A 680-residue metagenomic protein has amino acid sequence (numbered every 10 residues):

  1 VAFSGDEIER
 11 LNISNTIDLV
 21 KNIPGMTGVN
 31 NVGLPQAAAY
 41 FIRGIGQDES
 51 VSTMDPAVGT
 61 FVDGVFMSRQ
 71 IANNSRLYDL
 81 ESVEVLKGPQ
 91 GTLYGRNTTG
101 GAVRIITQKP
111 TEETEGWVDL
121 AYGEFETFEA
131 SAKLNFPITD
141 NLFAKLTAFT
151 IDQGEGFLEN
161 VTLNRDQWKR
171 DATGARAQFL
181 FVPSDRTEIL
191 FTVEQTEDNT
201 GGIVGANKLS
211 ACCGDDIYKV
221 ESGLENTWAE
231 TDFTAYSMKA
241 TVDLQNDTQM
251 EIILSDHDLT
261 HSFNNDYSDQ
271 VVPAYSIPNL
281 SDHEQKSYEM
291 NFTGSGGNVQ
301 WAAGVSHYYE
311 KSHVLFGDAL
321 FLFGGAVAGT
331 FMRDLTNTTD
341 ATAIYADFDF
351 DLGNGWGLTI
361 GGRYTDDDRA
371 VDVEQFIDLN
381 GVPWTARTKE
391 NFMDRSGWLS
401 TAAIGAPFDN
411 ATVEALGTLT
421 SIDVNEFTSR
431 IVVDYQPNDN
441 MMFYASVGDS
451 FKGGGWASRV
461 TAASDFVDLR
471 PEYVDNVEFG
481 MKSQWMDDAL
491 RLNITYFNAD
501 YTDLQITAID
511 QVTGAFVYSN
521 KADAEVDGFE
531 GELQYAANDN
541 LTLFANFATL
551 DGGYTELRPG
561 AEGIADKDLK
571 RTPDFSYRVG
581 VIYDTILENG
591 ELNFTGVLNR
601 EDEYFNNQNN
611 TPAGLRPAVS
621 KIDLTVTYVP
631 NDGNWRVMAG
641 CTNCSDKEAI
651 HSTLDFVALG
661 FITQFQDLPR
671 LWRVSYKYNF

Functional and structural regions predicted by a protein language model:
V1-E113, F479: Acidic, small-polar-rich N-terminal luminal/periplasmic segments of exported/outer-membrane proteins
D55-A57, R69, R76-K87, T92-E159 (+6 more regions): Outer-membrane beta-barrel translocator/receptor signature
T111-E113, A121-F128, K133-E225, L259-A274 (+4 more regions): Periplasmic-side early beta-strands and strand-to-turn transitions of outer-membrane beta-barrels
N135, S281-T293, G297-G304, N337 (+3 more regions): Conserved C-terminal beta-signal and adjacent last beta-strands/turns of outer-membrane beta-barrel proteins
F157-W168, I203-L224, D266-S276, V314-D334 (+6 more regions): Solvent-exposed loop segments that connect transmembrane elements
F179-S184, F292-T293, S306-Y308, N337-A499 (+1 more regions): Structural signature of Gram-negative outer-membrane beta-barrels, strongest in the C-terminal barrel of TonB-dependent
K239-D243, Q249-Y267, Q436-K452, D468-F529 (+4 more regions): Membrane-embedded beta-barrel scaffold of Gram-negative outer-membrane proteins
Q300, N354, L358, Y496-D500 (+2 more regions): Gram-negative outer-membrane beta-barrel transporters
